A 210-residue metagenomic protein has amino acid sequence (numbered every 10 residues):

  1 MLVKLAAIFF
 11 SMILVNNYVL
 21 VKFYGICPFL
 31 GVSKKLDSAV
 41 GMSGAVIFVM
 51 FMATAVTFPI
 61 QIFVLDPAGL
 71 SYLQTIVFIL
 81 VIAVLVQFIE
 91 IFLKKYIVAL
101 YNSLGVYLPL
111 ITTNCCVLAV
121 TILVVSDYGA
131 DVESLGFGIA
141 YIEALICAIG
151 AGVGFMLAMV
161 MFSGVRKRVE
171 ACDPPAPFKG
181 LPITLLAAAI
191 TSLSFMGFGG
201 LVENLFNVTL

Functional and structural regions predicted by a protein language model:
M1-A6, P59-Y72, I122-L145: Helix-coil boundary and interhelical linker segments in multi-pass alpha-helical membrane proteins
K4-V19, G69-I82, L145-A158: Structural signature of hydrophobic alpha-helical transmembrane segments
A7-V15, V46-M52, I79-F88, T113-V120 (+2 more regions): Hydrophobic core segments of alpha-helical transmembrane domains in multi-pass membrane transport and ion-translocation
F23-C27, G31, E90-V98, Y107-L108 (+1 more regions): Generic transmembrane alpha-helix signature in multi-pass membrane proteins, especially transporters/channels
F23-S38, V86-L100, F162-C172: C-terminal ends of transmembrane helices
D37-F48, Y72-F78, L100-I111, P177-I183: Cytoplasmic-side transmembrane-helix entry/capping segments in multi-pass membrane proteins
I62-V106: Ordered, amphipathic secondary-structure segments that act as subunit-interaction surfaces in large macromolecular
F137-L210: C-terminal transmembrane helix-loop-helix hairpin of multi-pass membrane proteins
